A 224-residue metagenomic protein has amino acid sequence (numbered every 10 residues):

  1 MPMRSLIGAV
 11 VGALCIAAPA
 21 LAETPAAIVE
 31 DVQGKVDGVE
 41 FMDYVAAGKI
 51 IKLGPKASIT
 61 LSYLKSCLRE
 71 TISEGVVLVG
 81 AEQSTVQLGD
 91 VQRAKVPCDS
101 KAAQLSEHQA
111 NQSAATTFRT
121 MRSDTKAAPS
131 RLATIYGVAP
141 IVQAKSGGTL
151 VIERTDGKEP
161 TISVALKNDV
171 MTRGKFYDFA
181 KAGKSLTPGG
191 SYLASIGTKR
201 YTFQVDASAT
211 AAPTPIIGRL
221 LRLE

Functional and structural regions predicted by a protein language model:
M1-L6: Positively charged n-region of N-terminal signal peptides that target proteins for export
G8-A17: Bacterial N-terminal signal peptides
E23-I50, G54-T60, L64-G157: Flexible, surface-exposed loop/linker segments and immediately adjacent secondary-structure boundaries
A57, I196-R200: Surface-exposed loop/turn motifs at beta-strand-loop junctions within extracellular Ig-like and Fibronectin type III
S66-E70, K199-A211, I216-G218: Edge beta-strands of extracellular beta-sandwich domains
G157-K175: Solvent-exposed serine/threonine-rich low-complexity stretches and specific carbohydrate-binding patches
A180-L193: Surface-exposed, short loops/turns at beta-strand junctions within beta-sandwich domains
R222-E224: Short, solvent-exposed mixed-charge patches
